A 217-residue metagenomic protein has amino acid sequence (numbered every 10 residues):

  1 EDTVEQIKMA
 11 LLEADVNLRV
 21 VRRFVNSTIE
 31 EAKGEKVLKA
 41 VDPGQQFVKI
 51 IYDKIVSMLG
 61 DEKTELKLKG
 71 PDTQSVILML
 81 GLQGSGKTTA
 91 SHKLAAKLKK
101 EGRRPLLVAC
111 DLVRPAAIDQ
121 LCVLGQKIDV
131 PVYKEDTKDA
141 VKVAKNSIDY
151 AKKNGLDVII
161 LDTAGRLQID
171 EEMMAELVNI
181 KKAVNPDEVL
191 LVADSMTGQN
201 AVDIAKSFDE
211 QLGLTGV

Functional and structural regions predicted by a protein language model:
E1-C110, A117-T137, V143-K153, D157-T163: Primarily NTPase-proximal linker/entry elements flanking Walker-type ATP/GTP-binding cores
L112-V113, T163-G165, S195-M196: Conserved Walker B
P115-L121, A201-I204: Short, glycine/polar-rich helix-capping loops at beta-to-alpha or helix-loop-helix junctions that flank or form
D139-K153, Q168-V217: Conserved catalytic-core segment of NTP-binding enzymes
